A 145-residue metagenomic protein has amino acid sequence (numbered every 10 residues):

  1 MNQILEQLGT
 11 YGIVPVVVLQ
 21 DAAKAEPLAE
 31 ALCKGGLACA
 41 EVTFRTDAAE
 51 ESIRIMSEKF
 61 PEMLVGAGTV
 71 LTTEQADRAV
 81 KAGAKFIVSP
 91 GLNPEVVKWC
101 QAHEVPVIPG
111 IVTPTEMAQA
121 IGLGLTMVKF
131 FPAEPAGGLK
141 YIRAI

Functional and structural regions predicted by a protein language model:
M1-I4, T10, V107, M127 (+1 more regions): Glycine-rich, flexible loop/turn motifs
M1-K85, A102: Conserved N-terminal beta1-alpha1 strand-loop-helix module at the mouth
V18-Q20, A67-T73, S89-N93, P109-P114 (+1 more regions): Glycine-rich beta-to-alpha transition loops that act as phosphate-gripper elements at the mouths of alpha/beta enzyme
A22-A23, Q101-A102, V112-T126: Alpha/beta catalytic cores of nucleotide-metabolism and tRNA/nucleoside-modifying enzymes
G36, G83, G91, E104 (+2 more regions): Conserved functional loop/turn residues at catalytic and ligand-binding sites
E41, G66, V88, I108 (+1 more regions): Conserved beta-strand positions in the central sheet of alpha/beta enzyme cores
S52, E74-Q75, E95-V96, T115-M117 (+1 more regions): Short acidic active-site motifs
P94-E95, A102, I121-I145: Active-site/ligand-binding-proximal alpha/beta "capping" segment
